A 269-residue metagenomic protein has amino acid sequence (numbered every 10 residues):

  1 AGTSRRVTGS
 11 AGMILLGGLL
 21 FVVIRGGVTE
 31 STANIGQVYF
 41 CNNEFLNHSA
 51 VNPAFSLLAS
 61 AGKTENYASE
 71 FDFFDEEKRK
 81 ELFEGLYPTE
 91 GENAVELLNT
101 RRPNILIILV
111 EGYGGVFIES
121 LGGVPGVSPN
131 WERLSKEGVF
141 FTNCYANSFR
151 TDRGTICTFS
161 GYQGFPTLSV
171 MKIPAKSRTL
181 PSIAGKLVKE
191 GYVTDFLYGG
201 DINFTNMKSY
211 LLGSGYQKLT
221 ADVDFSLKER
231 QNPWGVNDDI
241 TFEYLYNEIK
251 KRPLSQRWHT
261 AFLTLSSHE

Functional and structural regions predicted by a protein language model:
A1-T3, L46: Accessible peptide chain termini
T3-T29: Internal/C-terminal transmembrane anchor helices
R25-E269: Soluble catalytic regions of membrane-associated enzymes that act on cell-envelope and secretory-pathway components
